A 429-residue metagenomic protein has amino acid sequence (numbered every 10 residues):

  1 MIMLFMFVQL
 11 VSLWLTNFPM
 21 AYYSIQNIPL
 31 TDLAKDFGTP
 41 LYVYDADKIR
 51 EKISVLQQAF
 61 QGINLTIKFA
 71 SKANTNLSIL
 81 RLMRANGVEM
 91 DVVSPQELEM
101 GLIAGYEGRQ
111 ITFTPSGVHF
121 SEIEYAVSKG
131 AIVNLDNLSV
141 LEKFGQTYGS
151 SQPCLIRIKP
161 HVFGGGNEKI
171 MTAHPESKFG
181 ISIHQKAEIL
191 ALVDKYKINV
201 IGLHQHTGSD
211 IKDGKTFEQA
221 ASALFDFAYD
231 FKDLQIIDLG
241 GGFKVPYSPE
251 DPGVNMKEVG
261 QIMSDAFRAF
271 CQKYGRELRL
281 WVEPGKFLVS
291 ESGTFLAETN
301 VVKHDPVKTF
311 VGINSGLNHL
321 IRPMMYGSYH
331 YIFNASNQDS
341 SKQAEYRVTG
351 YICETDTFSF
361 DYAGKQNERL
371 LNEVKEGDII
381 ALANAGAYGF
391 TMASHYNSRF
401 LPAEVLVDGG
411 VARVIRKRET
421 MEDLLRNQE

Functional and structural regions predicted by a protein language model:
F5-V8, S12-Q152, E176, A187 (+5 more regions): A charged N-terminal "starter" segment
I49, K72, S94, A126 (+6 more regions): Conserved, mostly hydrophobic/aromatic
S71-T75, Q96-E97, G117-H119, N137-S139 (+7 more regions): Active-site-proximal loop/turn and secondary-structure-junction residues that shape catalytic pockets, frequently
E89, T112, N134, L155-R157 (+8 more regions): Structured core elements
S151-F163: Glycine-rich, aromatic-flanked loop segments that form ligand/cofactor-binding clefts across common enzyme folds
H161-V301, N397, D408: Active-site loop/helix belt of alpha/beta enzymes
E277-E429: Charged (often Lys/Glu-rich) extended helix/loop segments that serve as interaction or gating elements
